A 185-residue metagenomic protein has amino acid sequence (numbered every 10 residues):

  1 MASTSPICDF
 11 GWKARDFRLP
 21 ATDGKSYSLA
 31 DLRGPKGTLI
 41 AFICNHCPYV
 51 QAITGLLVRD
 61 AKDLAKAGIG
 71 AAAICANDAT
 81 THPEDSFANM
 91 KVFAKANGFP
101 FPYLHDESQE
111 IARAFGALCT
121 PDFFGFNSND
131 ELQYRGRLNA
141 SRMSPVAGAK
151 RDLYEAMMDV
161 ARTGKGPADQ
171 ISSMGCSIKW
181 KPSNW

Functional and structural regions predicted by a protein language model:
M1-Q170, S177, N184-W185: Chalcogenol-based redox active-site neighborhoods
